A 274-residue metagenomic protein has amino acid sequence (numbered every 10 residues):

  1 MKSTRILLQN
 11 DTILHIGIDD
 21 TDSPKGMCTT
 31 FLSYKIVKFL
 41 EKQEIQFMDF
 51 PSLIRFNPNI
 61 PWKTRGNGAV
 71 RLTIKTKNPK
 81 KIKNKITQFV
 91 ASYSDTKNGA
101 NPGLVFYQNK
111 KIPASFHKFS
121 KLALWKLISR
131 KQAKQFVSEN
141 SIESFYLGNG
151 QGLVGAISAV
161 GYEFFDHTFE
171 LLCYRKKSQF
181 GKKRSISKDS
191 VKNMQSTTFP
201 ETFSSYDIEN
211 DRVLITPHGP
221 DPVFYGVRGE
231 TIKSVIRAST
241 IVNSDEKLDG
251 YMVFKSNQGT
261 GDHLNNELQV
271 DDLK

Functional and structural regions predicted by a protein language model:
K2-T4: Non-catalytic accessory regions used for complex assembly or targeting
N10-R55, T64: N-terminal ordered "arm"
I16, G68-T76, G103-N109: Short cationic amphipathic helices and targeting signals
C28-L32, N78-K85: Short amphipathic alpha-helical segments
Q46-K80: Short, intrinsically disordered low-complexity segments
N84-N266: Long, hydrophobic alpha/beta structural blocks
V270-K274: OB-fold and OB-like beta-barrel modules that bind single-stranded nucleic acids
